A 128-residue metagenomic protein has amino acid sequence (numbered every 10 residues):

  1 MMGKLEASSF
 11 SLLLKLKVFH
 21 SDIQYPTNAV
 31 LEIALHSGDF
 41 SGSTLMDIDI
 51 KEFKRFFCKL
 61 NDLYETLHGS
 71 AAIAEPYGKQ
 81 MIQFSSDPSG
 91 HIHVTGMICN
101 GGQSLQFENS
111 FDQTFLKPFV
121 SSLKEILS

Functional and structural regions predicted by a protein language model:
M1-S43, Q80: N-terminal domain-start interaction segment
F19, D47-F53, P88-S89, F111-T114: A short, sequence-level motif marking secondary-structure junctions
H20-D22, E65-D87: DNA polymerase processivity clamps
I23-E32, M81-N100: Intrinsic, low-complexity N-terminal interaction/targeting segments
S37, G42-S43, L60-Y64, A71: Function-determining sites in protein domains
G38-I48, G102-Q106: A cross-kingdom feature marking solvent-exposed beta-strand/loop segments within repeated, beta-rich binding/scaffold
F53-L60, F119, L123: Short, structured motif recognition centered on aromatic/hydrophobic residues
N100-S128: Mixed-charge, glycine-accented linear interaction segment located at domain edges/termini
